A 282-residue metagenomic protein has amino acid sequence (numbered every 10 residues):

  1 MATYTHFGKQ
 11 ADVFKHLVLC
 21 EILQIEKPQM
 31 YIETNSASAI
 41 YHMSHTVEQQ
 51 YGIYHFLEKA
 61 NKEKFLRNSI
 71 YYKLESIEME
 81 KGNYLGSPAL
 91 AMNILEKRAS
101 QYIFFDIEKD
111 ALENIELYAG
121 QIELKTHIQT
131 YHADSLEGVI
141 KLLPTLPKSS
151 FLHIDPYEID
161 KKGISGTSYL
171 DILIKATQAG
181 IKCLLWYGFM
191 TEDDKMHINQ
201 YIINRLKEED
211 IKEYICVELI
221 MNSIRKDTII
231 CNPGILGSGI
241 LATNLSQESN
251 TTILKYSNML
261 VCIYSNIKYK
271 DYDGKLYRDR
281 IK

Functional and structural regions predicted by a protein language model:
M1-K282: Class I S-adenosyl-L-methionine-dependent methyltransferase catalytic core
